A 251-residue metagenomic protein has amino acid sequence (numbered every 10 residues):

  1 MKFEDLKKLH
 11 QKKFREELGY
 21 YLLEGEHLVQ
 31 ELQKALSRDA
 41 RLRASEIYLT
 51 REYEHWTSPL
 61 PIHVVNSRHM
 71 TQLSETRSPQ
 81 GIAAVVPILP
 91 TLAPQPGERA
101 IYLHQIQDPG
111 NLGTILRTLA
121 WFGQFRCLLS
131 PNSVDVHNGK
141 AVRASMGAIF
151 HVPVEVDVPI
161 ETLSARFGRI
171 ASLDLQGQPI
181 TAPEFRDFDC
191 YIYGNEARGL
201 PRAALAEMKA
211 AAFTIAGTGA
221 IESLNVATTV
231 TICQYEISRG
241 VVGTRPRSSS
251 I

Functional and structural regions predicted by a protein language model:
M1-R77, R169, R245-I251: N-terminal positively charged helical leader segments and presequences
G25, Q107-I115, E222-T229: Amphipathic alpha-helical repeat scaffolds
E26, L49-H55, I88-L89, P159-I160 (+2 more regions): Short, polar loop motifs at secondary-structure junctions
K34, P90-G177: RNA substrate-binding interface of SAM-dependent RNA methyltransferases
S58-H69, E98, R169-I170, E184-C190 (+1 more regions): Active-site regions of enzymes building and remodeling cell-envelope glycoconjugates
V65-N66, H104, S130-P131, P153 (+1 more regions): Short beta->alpha connector loops at strand-helix junctions that form conserved, small/polar/Pro-enriched
A84, T118-F122, V136-F150, R202 (+1 more regions): Structured adenosyl-cofactor binding patch, chiefly the S-adenosyl-L-methionine
S172-I221: Active-site/ligand-binding-proximal alpha/beta "capping" segment
